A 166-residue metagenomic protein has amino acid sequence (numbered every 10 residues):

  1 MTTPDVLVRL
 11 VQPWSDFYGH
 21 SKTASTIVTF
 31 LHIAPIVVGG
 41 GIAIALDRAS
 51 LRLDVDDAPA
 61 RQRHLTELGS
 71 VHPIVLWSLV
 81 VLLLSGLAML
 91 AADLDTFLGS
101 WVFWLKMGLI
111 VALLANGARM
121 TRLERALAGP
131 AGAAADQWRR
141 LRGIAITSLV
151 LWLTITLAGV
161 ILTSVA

Functional and structural regions predicted by a protein language model:
M1-A166: Polytopic transmembrane helical bundles with strong interfacial aromatic enrichment
